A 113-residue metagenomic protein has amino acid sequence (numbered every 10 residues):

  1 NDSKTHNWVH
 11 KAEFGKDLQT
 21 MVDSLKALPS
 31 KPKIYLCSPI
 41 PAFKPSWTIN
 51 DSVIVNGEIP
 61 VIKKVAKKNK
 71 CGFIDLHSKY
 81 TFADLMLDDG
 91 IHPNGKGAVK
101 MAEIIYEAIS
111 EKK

Functional and structural regions predicted by a protein language model:
N1-K113: Alpha-helical cap/lid subdomain in secreted, periplasmic, or secretory-pathway luminal O-acyl-processing enzymes
